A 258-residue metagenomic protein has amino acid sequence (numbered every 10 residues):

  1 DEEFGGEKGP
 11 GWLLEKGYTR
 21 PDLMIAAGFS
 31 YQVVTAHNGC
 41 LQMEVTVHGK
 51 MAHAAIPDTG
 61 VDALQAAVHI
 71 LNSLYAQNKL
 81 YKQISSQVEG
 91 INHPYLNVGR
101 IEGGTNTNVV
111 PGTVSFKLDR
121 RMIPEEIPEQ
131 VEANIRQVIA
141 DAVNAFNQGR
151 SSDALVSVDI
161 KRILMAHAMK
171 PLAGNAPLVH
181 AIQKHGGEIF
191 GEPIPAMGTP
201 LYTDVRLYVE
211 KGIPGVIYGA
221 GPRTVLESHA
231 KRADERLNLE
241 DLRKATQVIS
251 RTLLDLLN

Functional and structural regions predicted by a protein language model:
D1-Q42, L257-N258: Acidic/histidine-rich catalytic neighborhood of metal-dependent amide-processing enzymes
F29, V34-T35, Q42-N258: Metal-dependent amide/peptide-bond hydrolase catalytic core, centered on the "pita-bread" metallohydrolase fold
